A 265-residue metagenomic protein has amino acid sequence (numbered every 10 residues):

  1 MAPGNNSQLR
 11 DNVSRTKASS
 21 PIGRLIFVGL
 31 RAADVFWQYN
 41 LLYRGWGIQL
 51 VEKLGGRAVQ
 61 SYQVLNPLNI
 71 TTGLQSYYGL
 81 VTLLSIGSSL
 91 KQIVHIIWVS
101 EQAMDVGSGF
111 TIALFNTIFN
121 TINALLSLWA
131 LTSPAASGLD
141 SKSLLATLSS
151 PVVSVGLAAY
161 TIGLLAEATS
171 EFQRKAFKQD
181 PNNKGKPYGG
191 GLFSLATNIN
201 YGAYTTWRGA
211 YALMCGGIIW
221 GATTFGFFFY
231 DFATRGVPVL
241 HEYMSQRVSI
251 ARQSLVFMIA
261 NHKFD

Functional and structural regions predicted by a protein language model:
A2-L50, R57, P67, S141-Q173 (+1 more regions): Hydrophobic transmembrane alpha-helices
G47-K142, V155-T161: Intramembrane catalytic core of multi-pass membrane enzymes that act on lipidic substrates
L90-V99, A166-K178: Membrane-water interface of transmembrane alpha-helices
I97, E101-D105, F177-P181, R247: Membrane-interface elements of multi-pass transporters and channels
